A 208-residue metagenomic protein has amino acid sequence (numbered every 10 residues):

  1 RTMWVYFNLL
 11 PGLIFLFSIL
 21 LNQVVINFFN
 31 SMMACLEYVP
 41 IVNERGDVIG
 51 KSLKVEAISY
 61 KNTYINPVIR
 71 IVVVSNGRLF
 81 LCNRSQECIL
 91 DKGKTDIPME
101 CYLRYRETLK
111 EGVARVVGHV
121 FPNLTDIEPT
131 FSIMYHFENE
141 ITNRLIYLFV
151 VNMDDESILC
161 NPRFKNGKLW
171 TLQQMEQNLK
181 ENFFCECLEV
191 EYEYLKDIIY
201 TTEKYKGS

Functional and structural regions predicted by a protein language model:
R1-V24, G93-T95, Y105, I133 (+1 more regions): Nudix hydrolase/Nudix homology domain
N27-R70: Acidic, metal-coordinating catalytic segment for phosphate/diphosphate chemistry, firing primarily on the Nudix
M33-A34, Y64-N66, V74, I141-R144 (+1 more regions): A generic fold-level signal
E37-V39, P67-I69, G77, Y147 (+1 more regions): Change "...and in nucleic-acid phosphodiester-cleaving endonucleases..." to "...and in nucleic-acid processing enzymes
K51, C82, S132-M134: Residue-level detector of high-confidence beta-strand sites
K54-I69, V74-H119: Conserved Nudix-box catalytic region and its N-terminal flanking loop in Nudix hydrolases and closely related
V55-S59, S132-E138: Short, solvent-exposed loop/turn elements at beta->coil junctions and helix N-caps that rim active or binding pockets
N123-S132: A short coil-to-beta-strand element that immediately follows conserved catalytic motifs
